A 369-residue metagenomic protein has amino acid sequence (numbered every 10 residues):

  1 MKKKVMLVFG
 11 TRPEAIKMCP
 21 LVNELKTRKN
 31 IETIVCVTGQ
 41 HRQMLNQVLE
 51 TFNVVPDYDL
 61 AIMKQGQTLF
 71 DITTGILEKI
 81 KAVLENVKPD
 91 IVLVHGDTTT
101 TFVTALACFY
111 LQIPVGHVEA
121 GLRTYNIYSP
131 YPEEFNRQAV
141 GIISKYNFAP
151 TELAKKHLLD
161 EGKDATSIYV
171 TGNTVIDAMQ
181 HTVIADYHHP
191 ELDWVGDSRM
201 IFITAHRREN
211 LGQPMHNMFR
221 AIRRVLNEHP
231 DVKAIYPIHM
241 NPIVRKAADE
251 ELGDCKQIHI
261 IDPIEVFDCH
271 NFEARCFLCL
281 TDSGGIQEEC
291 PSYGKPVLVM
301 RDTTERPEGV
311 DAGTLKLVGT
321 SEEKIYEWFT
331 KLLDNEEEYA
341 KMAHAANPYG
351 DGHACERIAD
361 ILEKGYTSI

Functional and structural regions predicted by a protein language model:
M1-Y236, N241-I369: Nucleotide-activated sugar donor-binding and catalytic core shared by glycosyltransferases and related lipid-linked
